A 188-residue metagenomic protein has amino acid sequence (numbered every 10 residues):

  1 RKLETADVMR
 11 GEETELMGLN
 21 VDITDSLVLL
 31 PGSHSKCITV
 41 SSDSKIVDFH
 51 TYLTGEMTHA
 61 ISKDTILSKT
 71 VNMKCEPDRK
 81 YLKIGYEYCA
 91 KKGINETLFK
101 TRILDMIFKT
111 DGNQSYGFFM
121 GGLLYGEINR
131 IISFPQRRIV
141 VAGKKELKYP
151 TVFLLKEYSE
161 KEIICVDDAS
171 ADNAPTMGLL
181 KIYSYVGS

Functional and structural regions predicted by a protein language model:
K2-V28, K36-K92: Glycine-rich phosphate-binding loop plus the immediately following alpha-helix
R10-T14, Y52, E56, G93 (+4 more regions): Conserved active-site and cofactor/substrate-binding residues in soluble primary-metabolism enzymes
L30-K36, K144-Y149: Gly/Ser/Thr-rich loops at beta-strand to alpha-helix junctions that form or flank small-molecule/cofactor-binding
I46-Y52, Y158-D168: Short hydrophobic/aromatic-enriched beta-strand-loop microsegments
E87-R130: Adenine-nucleotide phosphate-binding core of ATP-dependent small-molecule kinases
I132-R138, K161: Short, surface-exposed connector motifs at secondary-structure boundaries
R137-L154, D172: Glycine-rich phosphate-binding loops at beta-strand->alpha-helix junctions
C165-S188: Glycine-rich phosphate-binding/hydrolytic loop that grips phosphoryl groups
